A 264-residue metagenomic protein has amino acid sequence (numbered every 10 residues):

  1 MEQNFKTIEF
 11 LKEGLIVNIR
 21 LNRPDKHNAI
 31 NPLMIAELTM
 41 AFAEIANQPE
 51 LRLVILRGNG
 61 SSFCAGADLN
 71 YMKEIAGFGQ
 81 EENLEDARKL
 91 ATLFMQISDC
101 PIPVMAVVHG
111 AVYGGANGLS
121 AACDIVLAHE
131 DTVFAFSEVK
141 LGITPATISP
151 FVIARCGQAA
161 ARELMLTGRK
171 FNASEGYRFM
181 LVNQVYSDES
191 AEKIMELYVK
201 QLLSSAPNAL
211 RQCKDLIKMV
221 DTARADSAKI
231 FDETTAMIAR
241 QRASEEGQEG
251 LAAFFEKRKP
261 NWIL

Functional and structural regions predicted by a protein language model:
M1-N59, M95: Conserved CoA-thioester-binding segment of acyl-CoA-metabolizing enzymes
I19, R23, L38, L56 (+5 more regions): Terminal peptide-recognition signature
P24, L127-T132, V182-D232, E245 (+1 more regions): C-terminal long alpha-helix characteristic of the crotonase
E50, G58-Q96, V112, R224-A225: Glycine- (often His-adjacent) and acidic-residue-rich active-site loop that binds/positions the CoA thioester
A87, V107-Y113, M165-R169: Glycine-rich beta-to-alpha transition loops that act as phosphate-gripper elements at the mouths of alpha/beta enzyme
F94-L141: Glycine-rich beta-to-alpha active-site loop
G115-V126, E130-D131, I148-S149, A173-E175 (+2 more regions): Active-site-proximal glycine-rich helix-loop-beta segment
P150-A159: Hydrophobic, secondary-structure "cap" segments at the distal end of domains
